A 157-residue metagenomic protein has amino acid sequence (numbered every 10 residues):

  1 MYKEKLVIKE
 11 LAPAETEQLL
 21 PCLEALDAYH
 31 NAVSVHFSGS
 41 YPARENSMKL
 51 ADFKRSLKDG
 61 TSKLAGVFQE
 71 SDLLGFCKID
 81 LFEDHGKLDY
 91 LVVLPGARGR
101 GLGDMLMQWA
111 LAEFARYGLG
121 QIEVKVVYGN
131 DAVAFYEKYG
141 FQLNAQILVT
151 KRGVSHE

Functional and structural regions predicted by a protein language model:
M1-P21, A25, H156-E157: Conserved N-terminal entry element of GNAT/NAT acetyltransferase domains
P13, D27-D52: Conserved GNAT-fold acetyl-CoA-binding loop/helix
M48-G66, K87: A short helix-loop-beta-strand connector motif used in the catalytic cores of GNAT acetyltransferases and, in some
L64-G66, D72-D80, K87: Conserved beta-strand in the GNAT
L81-D89, R98, N144: A conserved beta-turn-beta hairpin within the catalytic core of GNAT-like acetyltransferases that forms part
V93, G99-A112, K138: Conserved acetyl-CoA-binding loop-helix of GNAT-fold acetyltransferases
D104, Y128-A145: Conserved active-site alpha-helix within GNAT-family acetyltransferase domains
E123-V133, V149-V154: Conserved beta-strand-loop-alpha-helix junction that forms the acyl-donor binding cleft
